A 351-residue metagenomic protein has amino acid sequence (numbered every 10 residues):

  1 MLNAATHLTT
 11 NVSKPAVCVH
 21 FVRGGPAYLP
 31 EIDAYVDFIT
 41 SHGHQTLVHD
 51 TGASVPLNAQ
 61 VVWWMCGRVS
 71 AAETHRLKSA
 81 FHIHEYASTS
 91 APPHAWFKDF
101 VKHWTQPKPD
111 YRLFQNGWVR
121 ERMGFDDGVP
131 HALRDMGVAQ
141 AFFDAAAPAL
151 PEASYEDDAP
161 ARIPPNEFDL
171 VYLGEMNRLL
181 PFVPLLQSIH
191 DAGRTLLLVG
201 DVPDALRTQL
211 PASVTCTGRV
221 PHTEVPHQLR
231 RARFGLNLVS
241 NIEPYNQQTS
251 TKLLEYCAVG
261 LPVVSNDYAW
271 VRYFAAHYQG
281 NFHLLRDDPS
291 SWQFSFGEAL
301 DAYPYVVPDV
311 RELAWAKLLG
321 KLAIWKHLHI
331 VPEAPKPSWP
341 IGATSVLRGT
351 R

Functional and structural regions predicted by a protein language model:
M1-R68, P332-R351: N-terminal pre-catalytic "stem/leader" segment of glycosyltransferase-like enzymes
R23-F38, A139-Q209, C216-H227, D288: Conserved catalytic-core segment of nucleotide-activated headgroup transferases in glycan assembly
P30, R286-V346: A charged, aromatic-enriched C-terminal amphipathic alpha-helix characteristic of glycosyltransferases across folds
V62-W63, H75-P92: Active-site proximal beta-strand in glycosyltransferases
S88-T89, P93-F114: Membrane-proximal helix-turn-helix segments that form the acceptor-binding/catalytic region of lipid-linked
D110-E156, P160: Donor nucleotide-sugar binding/catalytic pocket of nucleotide-sugar-dependent glycosyltransferases
N177-L180, T223, N237-E255, S265-F274: Nucleotide-sugar-dependent
R233, G260: A short alpha->beta transition loop at the rim of the catalytic pocket in nucleotide-sugar-dependent
